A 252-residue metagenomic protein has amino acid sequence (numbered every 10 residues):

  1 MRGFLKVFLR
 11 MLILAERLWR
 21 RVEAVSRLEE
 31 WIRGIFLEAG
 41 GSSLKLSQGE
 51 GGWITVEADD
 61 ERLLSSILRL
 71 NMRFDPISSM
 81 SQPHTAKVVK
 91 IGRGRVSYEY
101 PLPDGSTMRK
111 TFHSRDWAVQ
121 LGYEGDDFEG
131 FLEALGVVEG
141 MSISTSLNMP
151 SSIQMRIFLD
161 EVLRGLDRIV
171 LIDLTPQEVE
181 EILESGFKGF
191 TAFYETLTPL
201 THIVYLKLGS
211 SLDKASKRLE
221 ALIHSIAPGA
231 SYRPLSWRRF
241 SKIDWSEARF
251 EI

Functional and structural regions predicted by a protein language model:
M1-N71, G92, D126-I252: OB-fold/S1-family RNA-binding modules
R69-P76, P83: DNA polymerase sliding clamps and clamp-related checkpoint/processivity subunits
P76-S78, L135: Generic marker of residues within folded, mature protein domains
S78-G94, I143-L147: Structural detector for short beta-strands of small beta-barrel domains
G94-Y100: Short aromatic-glycine-enriched beta-strand elements
P103-L135: Beta-strand/loop nucleic-acid-binding surfaces
